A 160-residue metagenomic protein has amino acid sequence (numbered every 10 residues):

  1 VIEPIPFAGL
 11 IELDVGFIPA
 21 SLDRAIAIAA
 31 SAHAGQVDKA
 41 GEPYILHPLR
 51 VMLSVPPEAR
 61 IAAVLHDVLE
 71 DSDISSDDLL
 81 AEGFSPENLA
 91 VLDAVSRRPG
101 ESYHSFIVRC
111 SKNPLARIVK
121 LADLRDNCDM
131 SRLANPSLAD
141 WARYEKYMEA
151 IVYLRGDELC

Functional and structural regions predicted by a protein language model:
I2-C160: Active-site helical microenvironments for divalent-metal-assisted chemistry
